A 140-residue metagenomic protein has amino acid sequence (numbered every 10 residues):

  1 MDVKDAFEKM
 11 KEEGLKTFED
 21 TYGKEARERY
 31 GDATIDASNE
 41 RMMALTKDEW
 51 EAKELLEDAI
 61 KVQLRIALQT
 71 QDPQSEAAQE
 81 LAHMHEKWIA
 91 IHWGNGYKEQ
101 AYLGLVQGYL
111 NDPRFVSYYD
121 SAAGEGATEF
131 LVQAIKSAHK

Functional and structural regions predicted by a protein language model:
M1-K140: Amphipathic alpha-helical "stalk" segments
